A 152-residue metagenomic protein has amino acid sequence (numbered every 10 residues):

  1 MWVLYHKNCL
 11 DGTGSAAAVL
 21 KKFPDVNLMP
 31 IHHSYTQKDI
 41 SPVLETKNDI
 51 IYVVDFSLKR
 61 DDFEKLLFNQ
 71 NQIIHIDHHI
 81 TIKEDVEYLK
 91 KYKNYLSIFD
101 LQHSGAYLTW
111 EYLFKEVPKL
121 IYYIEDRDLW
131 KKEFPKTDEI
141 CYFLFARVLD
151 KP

Functional and structural regions predicted by a protein language model:
M1-R147, K151: Replace "Mg2+/Mn2+-dependent" with "divalent metal-dependent
